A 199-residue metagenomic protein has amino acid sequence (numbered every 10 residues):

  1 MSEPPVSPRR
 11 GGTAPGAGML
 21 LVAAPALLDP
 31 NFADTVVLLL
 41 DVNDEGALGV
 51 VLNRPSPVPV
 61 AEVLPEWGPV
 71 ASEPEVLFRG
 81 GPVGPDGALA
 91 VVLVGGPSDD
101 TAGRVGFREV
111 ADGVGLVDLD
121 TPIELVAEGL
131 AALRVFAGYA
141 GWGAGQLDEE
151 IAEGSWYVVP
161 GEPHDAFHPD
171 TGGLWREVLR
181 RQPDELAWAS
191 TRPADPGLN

Functional and structural regions predicted by a protein language model:
M1-N199: A short aromatic-anchored loop/beta-hairpin motif
